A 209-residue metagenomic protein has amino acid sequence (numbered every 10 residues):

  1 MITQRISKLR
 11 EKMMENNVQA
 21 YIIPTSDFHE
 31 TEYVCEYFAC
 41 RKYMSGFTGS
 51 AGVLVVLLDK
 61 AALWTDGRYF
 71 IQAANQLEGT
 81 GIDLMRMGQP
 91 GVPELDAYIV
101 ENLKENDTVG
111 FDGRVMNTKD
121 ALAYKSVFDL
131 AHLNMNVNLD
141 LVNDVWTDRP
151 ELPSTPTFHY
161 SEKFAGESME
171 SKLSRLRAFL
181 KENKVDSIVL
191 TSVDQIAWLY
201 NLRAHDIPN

Functional and structural regions predicted by a protein language model:
M1-N209: Terminal domain-start leader segments
